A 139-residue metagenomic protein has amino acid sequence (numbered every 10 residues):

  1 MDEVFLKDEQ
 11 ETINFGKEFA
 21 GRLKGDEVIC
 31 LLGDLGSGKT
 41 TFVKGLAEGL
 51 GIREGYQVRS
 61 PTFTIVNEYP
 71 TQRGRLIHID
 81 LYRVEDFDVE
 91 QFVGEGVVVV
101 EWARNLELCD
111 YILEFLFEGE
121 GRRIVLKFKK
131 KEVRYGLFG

Functional and structural regions predicted by a protein language model:
M1-E18: N-terminal pre-Walker A segment at the start of P-loop NTPase domains
D2, E90-G139: Short phosphate-coordinating micro-motif centered on Lys-Gly-acidic
I29-L31: Hydrophobic anchor at the beta1->P-loop junction of P-loop NTPases
L35: The conserved Walker
K39: Conserved lysine of the Walker
E48-Q57, T71: Post-Walker A helix-loop "phosphate-sensing" segment adjacent to the P-loop in P-loop NTPases
V58, T62, V66-L108: Conserved nucleotide-sensing/catalytic segment adjacent to the nucleotide-binding pocket in NTP-handling enzymes
